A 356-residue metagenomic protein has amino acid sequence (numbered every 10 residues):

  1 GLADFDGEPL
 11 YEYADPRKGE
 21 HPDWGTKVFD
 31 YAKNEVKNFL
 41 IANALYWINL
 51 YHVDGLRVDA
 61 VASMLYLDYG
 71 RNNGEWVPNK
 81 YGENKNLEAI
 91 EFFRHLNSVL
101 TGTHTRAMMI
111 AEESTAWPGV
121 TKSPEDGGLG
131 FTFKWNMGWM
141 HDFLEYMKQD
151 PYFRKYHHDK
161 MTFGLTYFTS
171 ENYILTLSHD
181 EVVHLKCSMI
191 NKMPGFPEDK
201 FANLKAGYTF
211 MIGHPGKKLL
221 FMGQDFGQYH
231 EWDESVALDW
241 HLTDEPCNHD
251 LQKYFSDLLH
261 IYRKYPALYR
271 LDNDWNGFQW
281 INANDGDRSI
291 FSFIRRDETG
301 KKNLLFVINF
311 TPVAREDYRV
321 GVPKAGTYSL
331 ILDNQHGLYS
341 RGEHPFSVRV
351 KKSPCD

Functional and structural regions predicted by a protein language model:
G1-N84, S353-D356: Substrate-binding/active-site clefts of carbohydrate-active enzymes
F29-D30, N34-K37, G164, T243-Y254: A short, structured beta-strand-centered segment in the mid-to-C-terminal lobe of catalytic cores from group-transfer
N38, L87, E91, A202 (+1 more regions): A generic "alpha-helical surface" signal
H52-D54, Y69-E234, R263-P266, D272-N273 (+2 more regions): Conserved alpha/beta catalytic core and glycan-binding cleft of carbohydrate-active enzymes
D233-L242: Active-site His/acidic residue clusters
P246-L268: Catalytic cores of secreted or luminal carbohydrate-active enzymes
I331, Q335-P345: C-terminal beta-signal and adjacent terminal beta-strands/loops of Gram-negative outer-membrane beta-barrel proteins
H344-D356: C-terminal beta-strand-rich structural cap/linker in extracellular carbohydrate-active enzymes
